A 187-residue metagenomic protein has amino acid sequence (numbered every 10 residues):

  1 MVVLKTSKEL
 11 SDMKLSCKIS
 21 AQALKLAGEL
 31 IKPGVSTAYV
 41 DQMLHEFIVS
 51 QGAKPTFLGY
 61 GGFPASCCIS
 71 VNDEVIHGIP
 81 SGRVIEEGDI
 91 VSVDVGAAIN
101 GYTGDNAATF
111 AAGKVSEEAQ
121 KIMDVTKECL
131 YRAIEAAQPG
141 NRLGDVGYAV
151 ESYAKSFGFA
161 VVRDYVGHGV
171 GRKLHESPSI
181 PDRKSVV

Functional and structural regions predicted by a protein language model:
M1-V187: Active-site neighborhoods and metal-handling regions in enzymes and metal-associated proteins
